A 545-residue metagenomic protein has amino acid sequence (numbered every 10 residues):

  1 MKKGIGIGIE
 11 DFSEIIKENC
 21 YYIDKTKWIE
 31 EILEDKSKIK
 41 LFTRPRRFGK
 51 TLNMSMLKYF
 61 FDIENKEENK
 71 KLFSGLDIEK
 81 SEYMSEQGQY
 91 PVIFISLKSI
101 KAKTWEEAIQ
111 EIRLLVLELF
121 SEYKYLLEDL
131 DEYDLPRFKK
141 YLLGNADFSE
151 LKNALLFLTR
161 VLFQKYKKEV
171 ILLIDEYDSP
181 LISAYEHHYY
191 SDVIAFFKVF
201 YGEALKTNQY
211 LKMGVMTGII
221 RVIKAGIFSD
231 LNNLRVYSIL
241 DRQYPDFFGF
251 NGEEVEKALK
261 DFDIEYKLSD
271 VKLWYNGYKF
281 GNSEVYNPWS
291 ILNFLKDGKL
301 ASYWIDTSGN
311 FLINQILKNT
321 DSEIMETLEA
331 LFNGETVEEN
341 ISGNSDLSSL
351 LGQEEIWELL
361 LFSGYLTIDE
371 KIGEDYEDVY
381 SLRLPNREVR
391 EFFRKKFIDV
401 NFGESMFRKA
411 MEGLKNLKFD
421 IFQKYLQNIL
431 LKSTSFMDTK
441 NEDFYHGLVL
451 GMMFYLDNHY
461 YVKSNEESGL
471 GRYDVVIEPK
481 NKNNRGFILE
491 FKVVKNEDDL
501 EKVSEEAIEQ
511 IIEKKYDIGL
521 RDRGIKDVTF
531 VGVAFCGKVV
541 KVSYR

Functional and structural regions predicted by a protein language model:
M1-N441, Y455-K463: Phosphate-binding site recognition
F419-R545: Structural signature of nuclease core domains in nucleic-acid processing machines
